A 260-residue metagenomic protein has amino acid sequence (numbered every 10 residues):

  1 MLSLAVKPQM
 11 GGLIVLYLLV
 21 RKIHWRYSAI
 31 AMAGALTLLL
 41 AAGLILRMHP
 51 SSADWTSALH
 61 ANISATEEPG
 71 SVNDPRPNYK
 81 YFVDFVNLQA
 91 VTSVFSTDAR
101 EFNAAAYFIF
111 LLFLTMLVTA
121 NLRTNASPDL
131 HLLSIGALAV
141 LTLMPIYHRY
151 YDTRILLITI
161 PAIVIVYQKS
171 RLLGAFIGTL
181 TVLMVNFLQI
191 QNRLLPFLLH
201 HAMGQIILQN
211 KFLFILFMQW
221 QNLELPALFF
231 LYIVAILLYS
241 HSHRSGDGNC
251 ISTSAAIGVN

Functional and structural regions predicted by a protein language model:
M1-P8, G12-L19, G136-P145: Membrane-interface alpha helices of multi-pass inner-membrane proteins
M1-S3, I30-T37, S134-A139, A175-N186: Central hydrophobic cores of alpha-helical transmembrane segments in multi-pass integral membrane proteins
K7-G11, I155-T159, W220-F229: Membrane-embedded alpha-helical segments of multi-pass membrane proteins, especially the transmembrane helices
Q9-R21, A31, D152-L156: Transmembrane-embedded, aromatic-rich helix segments that form part of the hydrophobic channel/pocket engaging
L18-W25, M116-A126, I163-S170, I190 (+1 more regions): Structural signal for the C-terminal ends of transmembrane alpha-helices and the immediately following loop
L19-L133, A139-H148, F212-L216, G246-G248: Primarily membrane-embedded glycan-assembly and transfer machineries that use lipid-linked glycans
R149-V166: Hydrophobic/aromatic-rich transmembrane helices and adjacent perimembrane loops
S170-N260: Aromatic-enriched
